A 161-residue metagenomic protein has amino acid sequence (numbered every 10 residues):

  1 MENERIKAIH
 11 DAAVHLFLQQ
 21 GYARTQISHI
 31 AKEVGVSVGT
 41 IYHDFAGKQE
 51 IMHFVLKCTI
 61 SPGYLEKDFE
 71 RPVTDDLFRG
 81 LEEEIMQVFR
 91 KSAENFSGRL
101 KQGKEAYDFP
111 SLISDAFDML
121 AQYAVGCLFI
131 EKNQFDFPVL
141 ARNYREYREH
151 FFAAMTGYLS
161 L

Functional and structural regions predicted by a protein language model:
E4-R5, I9-A12: N-terminal positioning helix adjacent to the helix-turn-helix/winged-helix DNA-binding module
A8, L16-V73: Helix-turn-helix
A12-Q19, K91, N95: Solvent-exposed, amphipathic alpha-helical segments
V55-L112: Amphipathic alpha-helical linker/stalk segments
G103-L161: Amphipathic alpha-helical packing segments from all-alpha helical-bundle domains
